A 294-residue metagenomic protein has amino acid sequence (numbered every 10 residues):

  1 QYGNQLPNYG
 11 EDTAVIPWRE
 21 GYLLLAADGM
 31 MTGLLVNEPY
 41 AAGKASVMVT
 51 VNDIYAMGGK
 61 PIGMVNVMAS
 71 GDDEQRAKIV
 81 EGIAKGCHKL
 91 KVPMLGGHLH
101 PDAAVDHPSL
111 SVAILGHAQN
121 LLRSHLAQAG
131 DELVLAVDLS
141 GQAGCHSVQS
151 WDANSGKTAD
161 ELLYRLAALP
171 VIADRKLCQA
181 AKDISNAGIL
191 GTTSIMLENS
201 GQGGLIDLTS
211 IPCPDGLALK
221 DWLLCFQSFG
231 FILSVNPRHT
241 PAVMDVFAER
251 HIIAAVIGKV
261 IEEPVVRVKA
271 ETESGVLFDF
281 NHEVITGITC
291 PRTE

Functional and structural regions predicted by a protein language model:
Q1-A56, Q128-L135, G275, F280-E283: N-terminal glycine-rich phosphate/pyrophosphate-binding loops that anchor nucleotide-derived ligands and cofactors
Q5-Y9, L24-A26, P93-H98, L135-A136 (+3 more regions): General beta-strand structural signal in soluble alpha/beta enzymes
Y22-L23, M30-L34, K60-S147, T240 (+2 more regions): Glycine-rich anion-binding loops of enzyme active sites
E38-V65, I79-K89, A167-A173, I189-I195: Small-aliphatic-rich amphipathic alpha-helix that forms the alpha element of a beta-alpha
T158-S228: Active-site-proximal betaalpha loop/short-helix elements that scaffold phosphoryl/nucleotidyl transfer chemistry
S234-P241: Helix N-cap motif at beta-to-alpha junctions
A242-I252: Short amphipathic alpha-helices in soluble, non-transmembrane regions that often serve as interface/regulatory elements
R250-E294: Acidic, Ser/Thr/Pro-rich beta/coil linker or hinge segments at domain junctions
